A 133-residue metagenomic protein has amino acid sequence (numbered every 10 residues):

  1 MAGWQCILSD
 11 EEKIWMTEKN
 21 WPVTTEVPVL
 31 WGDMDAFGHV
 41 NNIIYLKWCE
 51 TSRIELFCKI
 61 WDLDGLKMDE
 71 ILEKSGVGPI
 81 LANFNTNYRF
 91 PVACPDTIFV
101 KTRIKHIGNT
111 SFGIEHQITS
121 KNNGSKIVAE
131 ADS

Functional and structural regions predicted by a protein language model:
A2-N20, T25, Y88-T97, I104-S133: HotDog/MaoC-like acyl-thioester-processing domains
A2-N83: Hot-dog-fold acyl-thioester-processing enzymes
I44-W48, G65-M68, V100-K101, K105-H106 (+1 more regions): Short, low-complexity, polar/charged sequence segments that are solvent-exposed and flexible
